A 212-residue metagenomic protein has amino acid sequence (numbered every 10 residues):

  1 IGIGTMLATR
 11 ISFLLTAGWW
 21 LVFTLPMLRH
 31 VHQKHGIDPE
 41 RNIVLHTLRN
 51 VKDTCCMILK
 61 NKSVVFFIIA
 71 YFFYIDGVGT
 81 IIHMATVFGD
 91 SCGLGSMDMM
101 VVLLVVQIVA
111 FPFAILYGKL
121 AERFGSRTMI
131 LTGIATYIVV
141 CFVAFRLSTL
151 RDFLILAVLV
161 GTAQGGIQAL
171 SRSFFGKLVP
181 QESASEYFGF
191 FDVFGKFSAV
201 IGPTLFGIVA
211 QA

Functional and structural regions predicted by a protein language model:
G18-G36: C-terminal membrane-cytosol helix-exit motif in multi-pass small-molecule transporters
H32-I68: Juxtamembrane intracellular "pre-TM" segments in multi-pass secondary transporters
H83-M99: Short amphipathic helix-loop junctions that connect adjacent transmembrane helices in Major Facilitator Superfamily/SLC
S96-M97, Q181-F191: Loop-to-transmembrane helix entry/capping segments in MFS-fold secondary transporters and related SLC/MFSD carriers
P112-G125, A210: Helix-to-loop junctions at the C-terminal end of transmembrane segments in multipass secondary transporters
T128-V143: Structural signature of the two symmetry-related core transmembrane helices
F145-L156: Helix-loop junctions at membrane interfaces in 12-TM secondary transporters
G166-V179: Intracellular juxtamembrane helix-capping segments at the cytosolic ends of symmetry-related transmembrane helices
